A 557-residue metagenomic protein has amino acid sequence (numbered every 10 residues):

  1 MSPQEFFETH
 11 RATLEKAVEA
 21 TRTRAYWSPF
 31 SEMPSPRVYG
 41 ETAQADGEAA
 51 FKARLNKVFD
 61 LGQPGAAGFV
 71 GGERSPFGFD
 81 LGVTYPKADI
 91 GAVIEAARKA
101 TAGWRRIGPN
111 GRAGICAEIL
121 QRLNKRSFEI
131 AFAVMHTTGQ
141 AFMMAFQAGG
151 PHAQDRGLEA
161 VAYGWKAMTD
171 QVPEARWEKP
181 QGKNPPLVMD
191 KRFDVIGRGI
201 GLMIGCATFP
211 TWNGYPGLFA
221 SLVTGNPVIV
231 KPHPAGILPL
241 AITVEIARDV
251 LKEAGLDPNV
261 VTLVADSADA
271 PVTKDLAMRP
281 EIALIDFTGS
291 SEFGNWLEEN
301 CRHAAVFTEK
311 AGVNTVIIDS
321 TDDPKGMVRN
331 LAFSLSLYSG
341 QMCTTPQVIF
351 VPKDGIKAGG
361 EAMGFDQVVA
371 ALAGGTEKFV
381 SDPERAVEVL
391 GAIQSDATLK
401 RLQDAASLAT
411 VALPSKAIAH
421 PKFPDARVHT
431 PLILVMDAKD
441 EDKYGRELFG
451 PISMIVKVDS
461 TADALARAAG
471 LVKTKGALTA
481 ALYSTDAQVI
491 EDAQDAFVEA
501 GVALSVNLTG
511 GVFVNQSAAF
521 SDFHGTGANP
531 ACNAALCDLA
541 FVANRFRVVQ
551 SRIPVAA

Functional and structural regions predicted by a protein language model:
M1-K16, R106-G114, S127, G255-P258 (+3 more regions): Conserved C-terminal structural/oligomerization subdomain of aldehyde/semialdehyde dehydrogenase
M1-P185, A220: N-terminal Rossmann-like NAD(P)+-binding subdomain of aldehyde/semialdehyde dehydrogenases
S2-H10, E41, D249-G255, F293-A438 (+1 more regions): ALDH superfamily catalytic-core signature
E73-R74, T308-K310, Q341-T344, K443-F449 (+1 more regions): Short, flexible turn/loop "capping" segments at secondary-structure junctions
G78-L81, A100-T101, P109-A113, H136-F142 (+4 more regions): Glycine- and acidic
E118-R126, I246-A254, A371, G375 (+1 more regions): Generic non-transmembrane alpha-helical segments
M168-V328: Rossmann-like NAD(P) dinucleotide-binding subdomain of oxidoreductase/dehydrogenase enzymes
G217-A220, C301-H303, F333-S334, A469-V472 (+1 more regions): Short, solvent-exposed amphipathic alpha-helical segments in soluble enzyme and RNA/protein-processing domains
